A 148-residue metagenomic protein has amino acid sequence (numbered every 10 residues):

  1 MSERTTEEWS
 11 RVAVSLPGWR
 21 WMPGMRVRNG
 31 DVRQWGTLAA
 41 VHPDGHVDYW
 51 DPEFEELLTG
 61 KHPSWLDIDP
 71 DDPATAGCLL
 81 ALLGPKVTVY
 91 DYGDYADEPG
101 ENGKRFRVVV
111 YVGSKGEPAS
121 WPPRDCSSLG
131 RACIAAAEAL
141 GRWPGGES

Functional and structural regions predicted by a protein language model:
M1-L38: Extreme N-terminal leader/activation tails
M1-R4, G113-P118, I134-S148: Short intrinsically disordered terminal tails
S2, V12-V14, P43, L58 (+2 more regions): Intrinsically disordered, low-complexity regions enriched in Ser/Pro/Gly/Gln/His and often acidic
P17-W19, P85, R142: Short aromatic/hydrophobic-glycine micro-motifs
R26, D31-C126, G145-S148: N-terminal segment of the canonical double-stranded RNA-binding domain
D125-A136: Short Cys/His-based metal-binding microdomains
